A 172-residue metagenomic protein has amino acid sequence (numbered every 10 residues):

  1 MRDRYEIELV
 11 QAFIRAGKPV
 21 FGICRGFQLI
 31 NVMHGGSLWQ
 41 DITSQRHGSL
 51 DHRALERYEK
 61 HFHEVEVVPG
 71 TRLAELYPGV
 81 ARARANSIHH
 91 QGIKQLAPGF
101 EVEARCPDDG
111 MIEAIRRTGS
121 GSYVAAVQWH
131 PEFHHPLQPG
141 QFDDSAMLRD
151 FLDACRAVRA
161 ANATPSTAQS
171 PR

Functional and structural regions predicted by a protein language model:
R2-A16, T43-R172: Amide-donor transfer/coupling interface in amidating biosynthetic enzymes
Y5, A12-W39, H130: Catalytic nucleophile loop
